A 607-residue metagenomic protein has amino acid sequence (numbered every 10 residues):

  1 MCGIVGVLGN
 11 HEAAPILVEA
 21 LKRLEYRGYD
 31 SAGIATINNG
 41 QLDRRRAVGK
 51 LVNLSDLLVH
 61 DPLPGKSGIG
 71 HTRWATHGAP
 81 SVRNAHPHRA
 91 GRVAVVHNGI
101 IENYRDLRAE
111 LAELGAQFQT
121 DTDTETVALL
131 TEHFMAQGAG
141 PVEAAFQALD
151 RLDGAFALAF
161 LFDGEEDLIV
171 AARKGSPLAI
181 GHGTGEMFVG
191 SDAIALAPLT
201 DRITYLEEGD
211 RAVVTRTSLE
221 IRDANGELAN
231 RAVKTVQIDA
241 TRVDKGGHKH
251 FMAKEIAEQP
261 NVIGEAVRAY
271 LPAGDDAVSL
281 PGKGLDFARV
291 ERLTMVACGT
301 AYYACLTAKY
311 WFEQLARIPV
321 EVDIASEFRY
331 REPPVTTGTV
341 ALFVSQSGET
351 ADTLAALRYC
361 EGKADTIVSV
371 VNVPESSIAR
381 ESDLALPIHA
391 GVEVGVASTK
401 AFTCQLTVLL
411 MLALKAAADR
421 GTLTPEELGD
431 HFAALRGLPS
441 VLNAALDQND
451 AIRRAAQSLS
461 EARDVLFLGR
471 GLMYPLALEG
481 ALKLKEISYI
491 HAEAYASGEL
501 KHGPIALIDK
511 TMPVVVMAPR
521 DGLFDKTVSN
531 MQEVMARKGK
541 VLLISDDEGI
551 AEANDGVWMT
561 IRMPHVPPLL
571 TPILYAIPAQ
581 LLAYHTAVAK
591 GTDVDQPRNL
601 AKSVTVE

Functional and structural regions predicted by a protein language model:
M1-K245, K249-H250, E258-R292, Y303 (+7 more regions): Conserved short alpha-helical segments that host acidic/polar catalytic motifs at enzyme active sites
K66-R83, A269-L285, A308-V344, T350 (+1 more regions): Glycine-rich oxoanion-binding loops at beta->alpha junctions
P87, L161, V170-A171, I203-T204 (+13 more regions): Replace "in large, NTP-powered and nucleic-acid-processing enzymes" with "in large, NTP-powered factors and other
L152-E186, S460-E486, D521, V528: Acidic/histidine-rich
I180-T204, S326-E361, E499-E533, V566-Q580 (+1 more regions): Glycine-rich, anion-gripping cofactor-binding loops and their flanking helix/strand elements in enzyme active sites
G226, K540, V566-E607: Generic C-terminus detector
Q259-I263, V267-T294, L384-P513, A587-E607: Active-site phosphate/pyrophosphate-binding segments
A288-D430, A434-G437, M517-G522, K526-M559 (+1 more regions): Glycine-rich phosphate-binding loops that contact phosphosugars or nucleotide phosphates
